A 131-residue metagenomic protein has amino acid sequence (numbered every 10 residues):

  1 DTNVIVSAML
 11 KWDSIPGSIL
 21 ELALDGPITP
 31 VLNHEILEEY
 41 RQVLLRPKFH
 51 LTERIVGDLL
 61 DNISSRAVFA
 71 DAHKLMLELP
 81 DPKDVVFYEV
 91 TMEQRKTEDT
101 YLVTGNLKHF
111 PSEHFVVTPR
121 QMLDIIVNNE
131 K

Functional and structural regions predicted by a protein language model:
D1-D13: Metal-dependent nucleic-acid phosphoesterase active-site entry motif
D1-T2, L32-N33, N106: A secondary-structure boundary/capping signal
V4-I5, I36, F87, K108-H109: Alpha-helix capping/helix-boundary segments
I15-L45: PIN/NYN-family metal-dependent endoribonuclease catalytic core
F49-H50: Membrane interface segments of multi-pass transport proteins and intramembrane proteases
L59-G105: Active-site neighborhoods of divalent-metal-dependent phosphate/nucleic-acid chemistry enzymes
K96-K131: Acidic, PIN/NYN-like endoribonuclease modules and their adjacent C-terminal/linker elements
